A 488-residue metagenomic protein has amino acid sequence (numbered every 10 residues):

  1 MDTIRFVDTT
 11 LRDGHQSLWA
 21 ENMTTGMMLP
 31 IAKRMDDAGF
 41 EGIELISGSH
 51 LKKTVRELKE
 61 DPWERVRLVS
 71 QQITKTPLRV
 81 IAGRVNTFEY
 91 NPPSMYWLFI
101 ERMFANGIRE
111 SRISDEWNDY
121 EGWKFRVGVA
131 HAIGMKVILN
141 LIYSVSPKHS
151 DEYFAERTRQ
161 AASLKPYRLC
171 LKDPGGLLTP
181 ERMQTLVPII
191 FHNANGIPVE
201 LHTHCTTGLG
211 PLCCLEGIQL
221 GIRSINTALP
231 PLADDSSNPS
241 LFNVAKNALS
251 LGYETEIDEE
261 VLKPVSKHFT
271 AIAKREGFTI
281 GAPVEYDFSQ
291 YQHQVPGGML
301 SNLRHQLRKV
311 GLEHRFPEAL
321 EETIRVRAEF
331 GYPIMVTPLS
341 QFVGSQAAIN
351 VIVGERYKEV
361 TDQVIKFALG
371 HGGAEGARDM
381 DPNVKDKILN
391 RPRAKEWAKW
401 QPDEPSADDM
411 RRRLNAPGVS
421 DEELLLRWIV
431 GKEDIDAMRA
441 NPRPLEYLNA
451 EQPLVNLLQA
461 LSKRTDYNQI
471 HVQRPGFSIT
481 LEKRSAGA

Functional and structural regions predicted by a protein language model:
M1-L18, Q71: N-terminal amphipathic alpha-helix/helix-capping segment at the start of soluble metabolic enzymes
F6, G14, M35, I113 (+4 more regions): Conserved, mostly hydrophobic/aromatic
R12-S17, L139-H149, Y167-T179, T206 (+2 more regions): Active-site-proximal beta-alpha loop/turn segments in soluble metabolic enzymes
T25-M35: Short catalytic helix/loop segments, enriched in acidic residues and glycine and frequently bearing histidine
K33, G42, S47-A162, L169 (+1 more regions): Active-site beta->alpha loop and helix N-cap motifs at the rims of alpha/beta catalytic domains
D36-D37, G42-K53, P283-D287, Q294 (+1 more regions): Terminal or standalone catalytic/regulatory effector modules within metabolic enzymes and repeat proteins
G39, A105-R109, H131-M135, S163-Y167 (+2 more regions): Glycine-enriched alpha-helix->loop->beta-strand junction motifs that scaffold or abut catalytic
P174-Y357: Catalytic alpha/beta core domains of metabolic enzymes, predominantly
